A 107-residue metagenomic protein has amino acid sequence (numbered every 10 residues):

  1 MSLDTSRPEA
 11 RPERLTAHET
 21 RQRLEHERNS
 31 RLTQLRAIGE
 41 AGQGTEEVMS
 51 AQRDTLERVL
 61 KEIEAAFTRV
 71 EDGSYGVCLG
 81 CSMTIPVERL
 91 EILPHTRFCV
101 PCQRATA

Functional and structural regions predicted by a protein language model:
M1-D72: Interaction interfaces in information-processing and related assembly proteins
R36, E40, H95, R104-A107: A generic structural signal for secondary-structure junctions that act as hinges or helix/strand caps at the edges
A65, M83, R104: Short Cys/His-rich local motifs and their 1-3 flanking residues in nucleic-acid-associated proteins and small
E71-S74, H95: Short metal-coordination and nucleic-acid-contact micro-motifs, chiefly zinc-binding Cys/His arrays
Y75, P86-V87, R104-A107: Short functional micro-motifs and their immediate structural scaffolds
C78-C81, C99-C102: Short cysteine-rich clusters marking metal-coordination/redox-active sites
I85, R97: Short alpha-helical
E88-I92: Short Cys/His-rich "knuckle" micro-motifs
